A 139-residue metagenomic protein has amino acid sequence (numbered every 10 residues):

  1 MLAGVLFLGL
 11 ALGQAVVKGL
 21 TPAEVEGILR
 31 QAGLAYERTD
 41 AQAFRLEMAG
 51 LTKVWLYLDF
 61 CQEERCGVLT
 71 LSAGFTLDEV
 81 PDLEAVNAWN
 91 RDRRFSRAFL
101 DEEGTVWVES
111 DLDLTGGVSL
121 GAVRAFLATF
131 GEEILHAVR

Functional and structural regions predicted by a protein language model:
M1-A11: Bacterial N-terminal signal peptides
A15-E63: N-terminal secretory signal peptides
V16-A23, V80, G117-R124: Soluble non-cytosolic domains of exported or imported proteins
P22, E26-L29, L83, R124-L127 (+1 more regions): Extracytoplasmic/secreted envelope proteins and their assembly/folding machinery, especially bacterial periplasmic
A32-Y36, M48, N90-R93, G131-V138: Sec/Tat-exported extracytoplasmic proteins
D40, G50, L58-F60, A73-F75 (+2 more regions): A mature extracytoplasmic/lumenal domain signature
G67-E109: Short, internal acidic amphipathic alpha-helical interface segments that mediate docking to partner proteins
F95-V138: A short, solvent-exposed beta-edge/loop patch
